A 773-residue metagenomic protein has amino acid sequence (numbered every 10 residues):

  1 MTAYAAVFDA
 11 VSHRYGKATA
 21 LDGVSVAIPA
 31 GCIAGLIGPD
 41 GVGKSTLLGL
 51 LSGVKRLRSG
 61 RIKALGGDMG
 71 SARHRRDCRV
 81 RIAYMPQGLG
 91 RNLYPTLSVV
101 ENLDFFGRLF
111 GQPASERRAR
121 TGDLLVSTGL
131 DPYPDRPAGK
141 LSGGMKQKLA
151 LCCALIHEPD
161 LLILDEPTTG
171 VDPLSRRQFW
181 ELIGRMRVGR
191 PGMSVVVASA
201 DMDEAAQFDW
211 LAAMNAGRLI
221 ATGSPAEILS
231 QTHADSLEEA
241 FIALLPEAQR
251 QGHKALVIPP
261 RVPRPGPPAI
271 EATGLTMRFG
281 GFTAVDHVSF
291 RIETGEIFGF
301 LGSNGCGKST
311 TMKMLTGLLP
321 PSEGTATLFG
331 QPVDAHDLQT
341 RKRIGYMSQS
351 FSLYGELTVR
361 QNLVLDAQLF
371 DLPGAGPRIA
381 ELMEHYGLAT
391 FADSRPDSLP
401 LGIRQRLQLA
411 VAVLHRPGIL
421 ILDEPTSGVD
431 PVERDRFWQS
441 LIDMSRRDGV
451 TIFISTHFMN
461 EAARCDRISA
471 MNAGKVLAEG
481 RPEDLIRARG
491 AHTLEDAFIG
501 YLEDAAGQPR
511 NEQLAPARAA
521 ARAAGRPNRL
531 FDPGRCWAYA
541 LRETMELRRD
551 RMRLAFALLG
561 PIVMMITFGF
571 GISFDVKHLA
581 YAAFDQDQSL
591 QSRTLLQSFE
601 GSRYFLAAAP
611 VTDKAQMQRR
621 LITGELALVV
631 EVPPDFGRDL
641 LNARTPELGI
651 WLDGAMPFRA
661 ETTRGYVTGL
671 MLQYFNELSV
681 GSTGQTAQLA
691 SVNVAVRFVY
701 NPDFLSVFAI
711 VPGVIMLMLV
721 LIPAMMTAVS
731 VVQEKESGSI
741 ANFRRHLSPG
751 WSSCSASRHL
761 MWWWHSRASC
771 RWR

Functional and structural regions predicted by a protein language model:
S52, T316: Helix-to-loop junction immediately C-terminal to a conserved catalytic motif
G60-S71, C78-V80, G324-D334, Q339-T340: Conserved ABC transporter NBD signature motif
D104, R108, S115-Y133, V364 (+1 more regions): Conserved ABC ATPase "signature" region
L162-D165, L420-D423: Catalytic Walker B motif of ABC-type/P-loop ATPase nucleotide-binding domains
T222-G223, E479-G480: ABC ATPase "signature
R526-F708: Extracytoplasmic/periplasmic domains immediately adjacent to an N-terminal transmembrane anchor in multi-pass membrane
